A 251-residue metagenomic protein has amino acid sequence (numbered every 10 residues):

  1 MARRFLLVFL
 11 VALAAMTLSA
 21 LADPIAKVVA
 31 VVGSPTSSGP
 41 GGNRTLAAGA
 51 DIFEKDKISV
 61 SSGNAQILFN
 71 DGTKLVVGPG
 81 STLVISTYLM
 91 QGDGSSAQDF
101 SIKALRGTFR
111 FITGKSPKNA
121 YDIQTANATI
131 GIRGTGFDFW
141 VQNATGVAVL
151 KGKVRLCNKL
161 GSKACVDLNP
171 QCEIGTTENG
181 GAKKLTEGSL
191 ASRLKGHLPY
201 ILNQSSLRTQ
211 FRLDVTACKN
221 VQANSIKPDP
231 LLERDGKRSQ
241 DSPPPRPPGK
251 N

Functional and structural regions predicted by a protein language model:
A2-D23, R44-A47, S61, N70 (+3 more regions): C-terminal interaction modules
A22-G41: Short N-terminal segments immediately surrounding and downstream of signal-peptide cleavage
K27-V29, I132, V147: A short beta-strand micro-motif
V31-S34, G63-A65, T82, T135: Generic short beta-strand segments
G39-K55, S59-G63, G134: N-terminal post-signal-peptidase region of extra-cytosolic proteins
G42, T87-L89, T129-F139: Conserved short histidine dyad/triad with adjacent acidic residue
I58-L68, V76-A126, V147-L156: Short, small-residue-rich packing micro-motifs
